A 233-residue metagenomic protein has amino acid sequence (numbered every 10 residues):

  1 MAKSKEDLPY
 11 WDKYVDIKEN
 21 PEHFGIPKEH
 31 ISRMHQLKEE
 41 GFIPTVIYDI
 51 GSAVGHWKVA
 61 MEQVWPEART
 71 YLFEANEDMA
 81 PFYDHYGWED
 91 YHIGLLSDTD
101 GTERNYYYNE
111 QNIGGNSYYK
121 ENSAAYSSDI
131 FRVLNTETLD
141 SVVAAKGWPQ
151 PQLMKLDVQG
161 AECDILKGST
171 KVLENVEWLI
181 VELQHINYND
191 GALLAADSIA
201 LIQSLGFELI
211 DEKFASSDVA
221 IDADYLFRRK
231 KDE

Functional and structural regions predicted by a protein language model:
M1-E233: Phosphate/nucleotide-binding beta-alpha loop and adjacent structural elements of enzyme active sites
